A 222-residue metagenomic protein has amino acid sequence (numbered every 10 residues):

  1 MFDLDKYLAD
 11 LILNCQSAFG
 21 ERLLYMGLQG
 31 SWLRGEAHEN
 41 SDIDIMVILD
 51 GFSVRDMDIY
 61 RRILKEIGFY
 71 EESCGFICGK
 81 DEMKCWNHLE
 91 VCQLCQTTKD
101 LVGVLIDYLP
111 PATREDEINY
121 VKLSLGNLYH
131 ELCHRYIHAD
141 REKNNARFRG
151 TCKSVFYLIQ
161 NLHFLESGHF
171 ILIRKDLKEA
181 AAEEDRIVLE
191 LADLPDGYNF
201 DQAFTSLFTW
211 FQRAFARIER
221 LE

Functional and structural regions predicted by a protein language model:
M1-G27, A181: Helical scaffold of the NTase/Pol beta-like nucleotidyltransferase catalytic core
D3, M57-G150: Conserved NTP/Mg2+-binding pocket subregion across the NTase superfamily
D3, Y7, D56, S206: Soluble or luminal CAZymes and related metallo-dependent hydrolases
L11-F19, R61-G68, I218: Hydrophobic, Leu/Ile/Phe/Ala-enriched alpha-helical segments that form helix-helix packing faces
Q16-S17, R34-E36, N144: Short, flexible, glycine/charge-rich loop motifs used to bind or transfer phosphoryl groups or to couple energy/partner
E21, H38-N40, W86: A generic fold-level signal
G30-R61, C74-I77: Catalytic metal-binding acidic patch
P111-E222: Conserved nucleotidyltransferase catalytic core and NTase-mimicking acidic/glycine-rich helix/loop elements in nucleic
